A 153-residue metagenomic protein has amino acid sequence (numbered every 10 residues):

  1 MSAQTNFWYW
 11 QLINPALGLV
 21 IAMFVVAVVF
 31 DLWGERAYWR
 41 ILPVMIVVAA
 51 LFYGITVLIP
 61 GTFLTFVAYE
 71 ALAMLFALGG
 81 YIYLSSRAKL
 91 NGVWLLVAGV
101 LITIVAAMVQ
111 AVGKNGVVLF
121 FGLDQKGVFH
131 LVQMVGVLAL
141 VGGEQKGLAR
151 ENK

Functional and structural regions predicted by a protein language model:
M1-I13, I21-K153: Polytopic alpha-helical membrane-helix bundles and their juxtamembrane interface segments in multi-pass membrane
